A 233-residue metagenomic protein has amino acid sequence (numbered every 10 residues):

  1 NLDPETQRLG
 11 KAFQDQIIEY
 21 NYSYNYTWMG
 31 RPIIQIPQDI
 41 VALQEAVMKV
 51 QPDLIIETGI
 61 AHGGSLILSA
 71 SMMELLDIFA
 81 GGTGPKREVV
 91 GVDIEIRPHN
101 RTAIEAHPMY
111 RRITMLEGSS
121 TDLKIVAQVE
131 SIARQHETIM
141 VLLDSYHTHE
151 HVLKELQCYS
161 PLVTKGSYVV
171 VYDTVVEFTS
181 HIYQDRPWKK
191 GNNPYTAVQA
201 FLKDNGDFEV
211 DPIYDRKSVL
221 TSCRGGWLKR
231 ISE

Functional and structural regions predicted by a protein language model:
N1-V41: Mobile, glycine- and charge-enriched loop segments and immediately flanking short secondary-structure elements within
M29-R31, Q38-E233: S-adenosylmethionine/decaboxylated-SAM
